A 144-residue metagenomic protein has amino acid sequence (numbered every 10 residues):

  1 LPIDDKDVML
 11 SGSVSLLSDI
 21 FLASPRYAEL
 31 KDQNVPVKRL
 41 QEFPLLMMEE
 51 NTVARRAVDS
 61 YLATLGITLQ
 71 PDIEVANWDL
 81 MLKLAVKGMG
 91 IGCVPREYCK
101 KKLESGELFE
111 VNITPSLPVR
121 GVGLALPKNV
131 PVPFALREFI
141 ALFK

Functional and structural regions predicted by a protein language model:
L1-F43, E50, L117: Acidic, Gly/Pro-rich loop/turn segments at junctions of secondary structure
P2-D4, P25-R26, R96-Y98, T114-P115 (+2 more regions): Short secondary-structure boundary segments
E29-K31, P44-L65, V132-F134, I140: Secondary-structure junction motif
A54, D59-V111: Hydrophobic hinge/microswitch elements
V111-K144: A late-sequence structural motif
